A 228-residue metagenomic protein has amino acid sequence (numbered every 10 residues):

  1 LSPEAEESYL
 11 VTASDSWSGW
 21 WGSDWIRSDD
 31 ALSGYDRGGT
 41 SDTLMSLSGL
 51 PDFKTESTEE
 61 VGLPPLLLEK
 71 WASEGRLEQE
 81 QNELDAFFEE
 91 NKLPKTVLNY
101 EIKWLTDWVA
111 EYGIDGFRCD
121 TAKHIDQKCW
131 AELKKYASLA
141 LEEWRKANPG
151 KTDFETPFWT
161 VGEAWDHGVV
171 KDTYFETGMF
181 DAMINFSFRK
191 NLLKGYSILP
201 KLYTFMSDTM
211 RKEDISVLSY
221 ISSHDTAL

Functional and structural regions predicted by a protein language model:
L1-D107, E111, L133, A137 (+3 more regions): Substrate-binding/active-site clefts of carbohydrate-active enzymes
S2-G22, K103-Y220, T226: Active-site-proximal helices and loops of the catalytic beta/alpha 8
F88-P94, R118-T121, A227-L228: Active-site rim elements
